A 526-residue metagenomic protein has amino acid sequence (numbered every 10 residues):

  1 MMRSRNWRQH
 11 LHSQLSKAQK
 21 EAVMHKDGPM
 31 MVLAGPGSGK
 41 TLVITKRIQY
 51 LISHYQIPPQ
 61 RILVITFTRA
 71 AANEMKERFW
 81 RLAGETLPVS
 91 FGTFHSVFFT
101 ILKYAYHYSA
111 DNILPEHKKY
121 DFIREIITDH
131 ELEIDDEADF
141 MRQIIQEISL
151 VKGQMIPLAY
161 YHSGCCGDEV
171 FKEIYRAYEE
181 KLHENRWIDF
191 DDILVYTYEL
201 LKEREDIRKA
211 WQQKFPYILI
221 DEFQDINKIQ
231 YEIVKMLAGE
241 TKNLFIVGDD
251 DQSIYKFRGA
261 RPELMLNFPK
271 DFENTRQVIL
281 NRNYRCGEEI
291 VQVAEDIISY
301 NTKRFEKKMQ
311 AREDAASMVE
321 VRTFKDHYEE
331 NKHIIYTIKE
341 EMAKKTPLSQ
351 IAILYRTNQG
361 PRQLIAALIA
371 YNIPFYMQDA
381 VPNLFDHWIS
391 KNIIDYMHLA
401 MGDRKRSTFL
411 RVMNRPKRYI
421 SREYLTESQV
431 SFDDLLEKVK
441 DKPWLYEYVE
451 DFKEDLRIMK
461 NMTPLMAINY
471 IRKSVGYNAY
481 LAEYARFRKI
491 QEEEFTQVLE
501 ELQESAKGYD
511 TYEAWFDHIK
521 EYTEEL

Functional and structural regions predicted by a protein language model:
M1-N112, K209, E263, Q292-E295: P-loop NTPase Walker
R8, S13-M24, G28-P36, L63 (+4 more regions): Conserved helicase NTPase motor core
K26, T86-P88, Y106-D192, F215 (+1 more regions): ATP-hydrolysis module of ASCE/P-loop NTPase motor domains, specifically the Walker B Asp-Glu catalytic pair
P36-I44, E273-R276, N281-P374, M401-G402: Helicase P-loop NTPase motor core
S90-T100, L219-E222, V247, T357 (+2 more regions): Conserved helicase core region in the C-terminal RecA-like lobe
V97-S109, Q252-K256, R285, Q378-M401: Short alpha-helix plus adjacent loop in nuclease-associated cores
G164, I365-A367, I394-L526: Conserved helicase C-terminal RecA-like lobe
L354-M413: Long, highly charged, low-complexity intrinsically disordered interaction regions that mediate electrostatic DNA/RNA
